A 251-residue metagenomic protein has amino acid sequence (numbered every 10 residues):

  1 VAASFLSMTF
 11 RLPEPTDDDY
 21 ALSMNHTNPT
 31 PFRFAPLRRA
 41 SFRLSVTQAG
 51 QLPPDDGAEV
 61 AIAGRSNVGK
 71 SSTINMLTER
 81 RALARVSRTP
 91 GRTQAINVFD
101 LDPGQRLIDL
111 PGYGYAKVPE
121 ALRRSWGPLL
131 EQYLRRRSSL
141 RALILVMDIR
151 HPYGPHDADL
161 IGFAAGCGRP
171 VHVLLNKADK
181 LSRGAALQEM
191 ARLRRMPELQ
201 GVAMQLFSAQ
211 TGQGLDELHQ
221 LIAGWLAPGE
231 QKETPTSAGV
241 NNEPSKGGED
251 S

Functional and structural regions predicted by a protein language model:
A2, Q231-E243: Positively charged N-terminal leader segments that act as targeting/secretion signals
T9, T16-Y20: Short, positively charged and aromatic/hydrophobic N-terminal segments
Y20, N25-Y115, N242: Conserved G1/Walker A P-loop phosphate-binding module
L37-T47, K180-E233: Canonical P-loop GTPase G-domain recognition
T47, R92, Q105, G112-G114 (+3 more regions): Conserved nucleotide-binding/hydrolysis micro-motifs of P-loop NTPases
L52, R92-N97, P111-R141, I149-F163: Switch II of P-loop NTPase G domains
E131-V202: Conserved C-terminal guanine-recognition region of P-loop GTPase G domains, centered on the G4
